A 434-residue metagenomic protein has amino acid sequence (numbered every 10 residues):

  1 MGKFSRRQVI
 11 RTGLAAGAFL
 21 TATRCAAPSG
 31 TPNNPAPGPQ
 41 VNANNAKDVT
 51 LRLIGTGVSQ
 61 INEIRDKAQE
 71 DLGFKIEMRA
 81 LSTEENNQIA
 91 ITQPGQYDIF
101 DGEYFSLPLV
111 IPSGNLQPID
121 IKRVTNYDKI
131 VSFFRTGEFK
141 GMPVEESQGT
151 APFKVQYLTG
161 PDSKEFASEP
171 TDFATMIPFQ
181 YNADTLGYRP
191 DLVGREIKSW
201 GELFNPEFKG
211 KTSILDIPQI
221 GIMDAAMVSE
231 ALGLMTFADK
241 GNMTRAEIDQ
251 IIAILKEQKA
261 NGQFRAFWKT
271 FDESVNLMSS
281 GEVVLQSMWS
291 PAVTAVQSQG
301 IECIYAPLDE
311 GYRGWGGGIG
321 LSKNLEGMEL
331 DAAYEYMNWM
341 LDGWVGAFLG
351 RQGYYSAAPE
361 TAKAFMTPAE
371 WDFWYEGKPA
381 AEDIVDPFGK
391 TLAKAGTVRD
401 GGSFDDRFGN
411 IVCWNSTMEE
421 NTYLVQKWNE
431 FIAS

Functional and structural regions predicted by a protein language model:
M1-K3, Q8-P28: N-terminal export signals
A26-A43: Short, low-complexity, disordered segments immediately C-terminal to signal peptides in bacterial exported proteins
G38-S113, V275: Early extracytoplasmic/lumenal segment of secretory-pathway proteins
S59-N62, I111-E273: Extracytoplasmic ligand-binding site segments that recognize negatively charged/polar headgroups
Q93-D101, N115, F208-G210, S280-L285: Alpha-to-beta junction loops
Q263-E326, F365-M366: Extracytoplasmic/periplasmic substrate-binding proteins
L321-R399: Mature extracytoplasmic/periplasmic domains
K390-S434: Conserved C-terminal helix/tail region of periplasmic/extracytoplasmic solute-binding proteins
